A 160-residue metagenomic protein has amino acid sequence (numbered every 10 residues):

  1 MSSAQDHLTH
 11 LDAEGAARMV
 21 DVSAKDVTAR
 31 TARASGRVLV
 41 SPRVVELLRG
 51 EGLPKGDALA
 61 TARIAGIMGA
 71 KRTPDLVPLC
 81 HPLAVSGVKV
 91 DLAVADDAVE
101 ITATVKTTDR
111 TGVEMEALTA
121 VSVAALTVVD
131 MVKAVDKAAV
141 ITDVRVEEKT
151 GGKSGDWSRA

Functional and structural regions predicted by a protein language model:
M1-L59, I64-L79, V85-A160: C-terminal binding/interaction regions
